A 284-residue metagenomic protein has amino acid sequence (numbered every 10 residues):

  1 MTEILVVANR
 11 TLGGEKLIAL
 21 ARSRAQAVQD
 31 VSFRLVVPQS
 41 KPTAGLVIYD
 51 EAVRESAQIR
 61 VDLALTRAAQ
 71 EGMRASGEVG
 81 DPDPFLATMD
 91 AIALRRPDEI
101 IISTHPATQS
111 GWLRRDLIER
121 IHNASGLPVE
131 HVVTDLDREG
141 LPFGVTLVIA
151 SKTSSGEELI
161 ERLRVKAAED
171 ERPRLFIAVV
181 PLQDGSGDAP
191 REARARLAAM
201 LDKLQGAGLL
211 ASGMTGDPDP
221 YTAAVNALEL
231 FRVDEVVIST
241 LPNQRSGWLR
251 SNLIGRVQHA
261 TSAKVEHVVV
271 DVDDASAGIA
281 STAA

Functional and structural regions predicted by a protein language model:
M1-I48, H131-T134, P142-R191, H267-V270: Small/aliphatic-rich secondary-structure junction motif
E3, E99-I101, V145, E235-V237: Structural motif
R54-D62, R115-I118, P190-A198, S251-I254: Short, surface-exposed alpha-helical segments at coil->helix boundaries
L63-M73, E169, A199-L209: Short helix-loop-beta junction
E71-E99, L209-E235: Structural beta-alpha unit
T104-E119, T240-G255: Glycine-rich, Arg-bearing micro-motifs that act as flexible, cationic patches
G126-G140, S262-A280: Short, flexible loop segments at boundaries between secondary-structure elements
